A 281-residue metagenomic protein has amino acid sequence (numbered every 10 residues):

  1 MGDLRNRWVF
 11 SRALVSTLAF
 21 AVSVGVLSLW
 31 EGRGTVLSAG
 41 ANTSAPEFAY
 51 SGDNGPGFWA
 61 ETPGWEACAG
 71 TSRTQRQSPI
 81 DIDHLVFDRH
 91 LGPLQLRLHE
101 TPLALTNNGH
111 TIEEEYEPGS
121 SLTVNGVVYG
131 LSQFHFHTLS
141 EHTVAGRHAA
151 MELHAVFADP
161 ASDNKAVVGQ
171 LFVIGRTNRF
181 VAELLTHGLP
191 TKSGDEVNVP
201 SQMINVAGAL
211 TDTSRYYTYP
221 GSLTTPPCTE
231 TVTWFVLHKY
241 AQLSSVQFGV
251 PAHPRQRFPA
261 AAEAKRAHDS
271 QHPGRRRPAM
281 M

Functional and structural regions predicted by a protein language model:
G2-R12, F20-M281: Alpha-carbonic anhydrase
